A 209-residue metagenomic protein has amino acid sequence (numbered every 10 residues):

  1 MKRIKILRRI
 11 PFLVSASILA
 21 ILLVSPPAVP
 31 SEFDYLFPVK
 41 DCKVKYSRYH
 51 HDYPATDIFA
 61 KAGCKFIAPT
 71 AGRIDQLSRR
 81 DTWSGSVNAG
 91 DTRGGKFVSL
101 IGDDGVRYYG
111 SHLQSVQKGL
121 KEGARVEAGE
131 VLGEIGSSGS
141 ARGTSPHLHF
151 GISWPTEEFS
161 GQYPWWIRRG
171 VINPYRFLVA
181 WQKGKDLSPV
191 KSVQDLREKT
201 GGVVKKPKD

Functional and structural regions predicted by a protein language model:
M1-A16: N-terminal Sec-pathway targeting helices
I18-F97, A128, S137, R168 (+1 more regions): Surface-exposed, glycine-biased beta-strand/turn segments
C64, D104-V106, E157: Short acidic/polar mixed-charge low-complexity motifs
P69-E122, A141, S145-G151: Zn2+-dependent peptidoglycan hydrolase active-site motif and core
S138-A141, Y163-W166: Short proline/glycine-enriched turn/loop segments at secondary-structure junctions
G143, E157-Q162: Substrate-binding/catalytic groove segments of enzymes that remodel or degrade extracellular structural polymers
